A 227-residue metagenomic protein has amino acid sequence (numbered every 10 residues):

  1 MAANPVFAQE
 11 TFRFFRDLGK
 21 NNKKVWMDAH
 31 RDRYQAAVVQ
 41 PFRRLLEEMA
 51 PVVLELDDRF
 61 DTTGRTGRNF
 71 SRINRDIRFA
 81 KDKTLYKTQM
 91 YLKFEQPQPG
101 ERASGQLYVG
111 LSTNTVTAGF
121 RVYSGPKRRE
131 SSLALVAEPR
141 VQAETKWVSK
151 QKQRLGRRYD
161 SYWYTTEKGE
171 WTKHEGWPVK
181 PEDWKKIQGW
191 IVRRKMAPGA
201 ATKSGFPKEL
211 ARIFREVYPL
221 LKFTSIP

Functional and structural regions predicted by a protein language model:
M1-A29, F223-P227: Short, charged, low-complexity amphipathic alpha-helix
G19-R33, E101-S104, Y108-S112: Hydrophobic/aromatic-rich, well-ordered segments within soluble, folded domains that form packed cores
V25-R44, E48, R212, E216: A non-catalytic, amphipathic alpha-helix used as a structural packing/dimerization or gating element in enzyme scaffolds
Q35-D82: Gly/Pro-rich turn-and-neighbor structural signature
R75-R140: Aromatic- and glycine-enriched beta-alpha-beta binding-site module
L111-E175: Compact, glycine/acidic-enriched structural inserts
Q153, E175-T202: A solvent-exposed interaction/effector surface
R193-P227: C-terminal edge-of-domain segments
